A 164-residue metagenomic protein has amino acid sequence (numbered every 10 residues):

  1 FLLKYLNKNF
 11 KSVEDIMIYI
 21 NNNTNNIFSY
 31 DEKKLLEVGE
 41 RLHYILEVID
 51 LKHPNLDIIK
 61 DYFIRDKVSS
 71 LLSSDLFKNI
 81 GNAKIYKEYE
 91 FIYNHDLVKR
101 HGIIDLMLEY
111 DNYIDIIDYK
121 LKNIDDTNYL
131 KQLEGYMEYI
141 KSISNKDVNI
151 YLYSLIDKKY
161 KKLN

Functional and structural regions predicted by a protein language model:
F1-I104, L108-Y110, Y129-K131, N149-Y151 (+1 more regions): Nuclease catalytic cores
Y113-D115: Structural motif
Y119-T127: Short beta-strand-loop-alpha-helix junction that forms the active-site gateway of nucleic-acid-processing nucleases
L121, L133-E134: C-terminal structured domain segments
G135-N164: Metal-dependent nuclease catalytic regions and adjoining charged, substrate-binding loops involved in nucleic-acid end
